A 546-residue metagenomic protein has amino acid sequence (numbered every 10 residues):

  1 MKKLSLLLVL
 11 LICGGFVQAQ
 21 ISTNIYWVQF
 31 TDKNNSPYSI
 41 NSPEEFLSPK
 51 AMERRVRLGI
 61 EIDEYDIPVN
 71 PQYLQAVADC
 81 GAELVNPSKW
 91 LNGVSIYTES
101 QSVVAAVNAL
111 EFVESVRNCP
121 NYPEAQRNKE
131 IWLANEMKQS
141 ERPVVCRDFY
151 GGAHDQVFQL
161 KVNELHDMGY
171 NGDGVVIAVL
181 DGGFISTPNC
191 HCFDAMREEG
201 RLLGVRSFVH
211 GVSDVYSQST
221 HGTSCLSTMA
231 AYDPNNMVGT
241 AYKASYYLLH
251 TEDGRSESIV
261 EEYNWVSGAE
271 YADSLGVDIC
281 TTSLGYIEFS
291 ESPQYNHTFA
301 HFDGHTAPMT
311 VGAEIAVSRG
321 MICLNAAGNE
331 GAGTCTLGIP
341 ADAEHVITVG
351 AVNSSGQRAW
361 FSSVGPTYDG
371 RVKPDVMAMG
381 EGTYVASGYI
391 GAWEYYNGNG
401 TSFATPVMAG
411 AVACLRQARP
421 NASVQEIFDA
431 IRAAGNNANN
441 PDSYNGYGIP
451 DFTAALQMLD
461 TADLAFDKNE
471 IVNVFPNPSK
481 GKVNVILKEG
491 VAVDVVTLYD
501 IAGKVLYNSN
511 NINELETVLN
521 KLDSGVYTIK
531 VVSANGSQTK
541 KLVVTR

Functional and structural regions predicted by a protein language model:
L6, A465-F475, S479-R546: C-terminal outer-membrane/trafficking sorting elements
Q20-E83, Q101-A105, E111-Q126: Primarily auto-inhibitory N-terminal propeptides
I21, I40, S115, A153 (+8 more regions): Subtilisin-like serine protease catalytic core
L74-V157, N163-H166: Autoinhibitory propeptides
H154, L275-T281, Q417-V472, N477: C-terminal subdomain of the subtilisin-like protease fold in secreted/lumenal serine endopeptidases
H166, N171-D173, Y232-N235, L248-E344 (+3 more regions): Substrate-binding/access-modulating region of protease and related hydrolase catalytic domains
A195-G200, S354-S402, N439: Catalytic-core environment of secreted peptidases
L226, Y247-D253, T336, G380-N445: Hydrolase catalytic cores
